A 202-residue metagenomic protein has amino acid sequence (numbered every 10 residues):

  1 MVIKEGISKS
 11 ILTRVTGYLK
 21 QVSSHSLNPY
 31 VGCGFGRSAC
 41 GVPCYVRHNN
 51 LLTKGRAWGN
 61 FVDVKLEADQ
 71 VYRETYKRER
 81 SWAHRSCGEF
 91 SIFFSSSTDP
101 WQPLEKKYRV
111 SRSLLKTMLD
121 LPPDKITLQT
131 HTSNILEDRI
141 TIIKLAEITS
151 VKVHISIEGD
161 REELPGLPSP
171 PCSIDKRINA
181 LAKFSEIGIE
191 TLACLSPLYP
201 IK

Functional and structural regions predicted by a protein language model:
M1-F35, A39-K152, D160-L164: Conserved Radical SAM active-site core
F94-S96, I155, L192-S196: Short beta-strands and strand-loop turn motifs
K107, P168-P171: Glycine- and acidic-residue-enriched helix-capping/strand-helix junction motifs
L114, T141, A180, C194-L198: Short, hydrophobic/aromatic alpha-helical segments in well-folded domains
T117-D124, N179-T191: A structural motif corresponding to the C-terminal end of an alpha-helix and its immediate exit/capping segment
I143-V153, A180-I189: A short, terminal or domain-edge coil/loop segment
D160, S169-P170, K183-K202: Conserved strand-turn element in the central/C-terminal portion of the radical SAM core barrel that lines
S173-N179: Active-site glycine-rich loop that binds ribose-phosphate moieties when present
